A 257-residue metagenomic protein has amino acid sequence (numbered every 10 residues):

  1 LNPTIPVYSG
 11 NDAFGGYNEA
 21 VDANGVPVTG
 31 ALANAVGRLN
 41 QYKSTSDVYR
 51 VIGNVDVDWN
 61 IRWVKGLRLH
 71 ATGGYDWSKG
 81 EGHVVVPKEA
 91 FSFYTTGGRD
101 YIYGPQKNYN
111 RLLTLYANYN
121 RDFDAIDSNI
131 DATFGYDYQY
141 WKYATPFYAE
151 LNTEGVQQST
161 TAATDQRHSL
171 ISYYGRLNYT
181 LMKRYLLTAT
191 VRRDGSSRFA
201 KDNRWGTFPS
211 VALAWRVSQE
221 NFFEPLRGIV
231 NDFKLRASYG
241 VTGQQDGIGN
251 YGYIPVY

Functional and structural regions predicted by a protein language model:
L1-V85, T96-Y257: Extracellular/periplasmic, surface-exposed regions of secreted and cell-surface proteins
K88, S92: Short, conserved phosphate-binding/catalytic loop or strand-edge motifs used in phosphoryl-/nucleotidyl-transfer
